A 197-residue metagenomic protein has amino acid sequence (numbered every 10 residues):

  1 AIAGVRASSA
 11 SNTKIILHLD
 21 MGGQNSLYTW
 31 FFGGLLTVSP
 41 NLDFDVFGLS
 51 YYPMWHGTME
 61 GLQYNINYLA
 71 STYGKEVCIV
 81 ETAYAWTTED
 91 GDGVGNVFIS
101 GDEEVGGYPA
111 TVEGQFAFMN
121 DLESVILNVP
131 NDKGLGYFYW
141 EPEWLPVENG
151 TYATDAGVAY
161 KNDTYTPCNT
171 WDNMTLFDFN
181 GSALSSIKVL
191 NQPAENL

Functional and structural regions predicted by a protein language model:
A1-T29, E76-Y84, L135-P142: Aromatic-lined carbohydrate-recognition surfaces of secreted/lumenal glycan-active proteins
R6-A10, G34-D43, I66-T72, N131: Acidic (Asp/Glu)-rich catalytic clusters
A7-I16, N41, E89, Y165: A residue-level marker of the well-folded mature domains of exported/periplasmic proteins
G23, P53-W55, W86, E143-P146: Feature marks short, surface-exposed loop/turn motifs that line or immediately flank catalytic pockets and channel
G23-P40, T58-I66: Distinct, well-ordered alpha-helical segments
Y51-N65, G91-G93: Substrate-binding/catalytic cleft of secreted carbohydrate-active enzymes, primarily glycoside hydrolases
Y68-S71, T87-K133, F138-L197: Aromatic-rich peripheral "rim/lid" segments of glycoside hydrolase catalytic domains that contact and position glycan
